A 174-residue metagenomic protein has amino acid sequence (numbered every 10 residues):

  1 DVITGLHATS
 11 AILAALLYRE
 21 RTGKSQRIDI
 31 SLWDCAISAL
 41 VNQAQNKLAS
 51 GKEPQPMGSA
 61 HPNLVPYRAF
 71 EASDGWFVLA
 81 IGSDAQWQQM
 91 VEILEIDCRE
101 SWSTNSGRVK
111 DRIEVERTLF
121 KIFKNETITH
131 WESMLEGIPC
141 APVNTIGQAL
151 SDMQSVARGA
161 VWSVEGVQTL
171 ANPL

Functional and structural regions predicted by a protein language model:
D1-F77, I81-G82: Active-site-adjacent "lid/gating" segments in soluble enzymes
C35, D84-Q86, Q148: Short, solvent-exposed loop/turn segments at secondary-structure junctions
P54-Q55, V65, E71-A72, E114 (+1 more regions): Terminal low-complexity tails and localization/encapsulation signals of metabolic enzymes
A60-P62, C98, V167-Q168: A short catalytic or substrate-binding loop motif that flags glycine-/basic-rich loops and adjacent residues that bind
V65-I138: Aromatic-enriched alpha-helical interface/lid elements that frame and gate functional surfaces
E136-L150: Short, well-structured beta-strand/strand-turn elements
